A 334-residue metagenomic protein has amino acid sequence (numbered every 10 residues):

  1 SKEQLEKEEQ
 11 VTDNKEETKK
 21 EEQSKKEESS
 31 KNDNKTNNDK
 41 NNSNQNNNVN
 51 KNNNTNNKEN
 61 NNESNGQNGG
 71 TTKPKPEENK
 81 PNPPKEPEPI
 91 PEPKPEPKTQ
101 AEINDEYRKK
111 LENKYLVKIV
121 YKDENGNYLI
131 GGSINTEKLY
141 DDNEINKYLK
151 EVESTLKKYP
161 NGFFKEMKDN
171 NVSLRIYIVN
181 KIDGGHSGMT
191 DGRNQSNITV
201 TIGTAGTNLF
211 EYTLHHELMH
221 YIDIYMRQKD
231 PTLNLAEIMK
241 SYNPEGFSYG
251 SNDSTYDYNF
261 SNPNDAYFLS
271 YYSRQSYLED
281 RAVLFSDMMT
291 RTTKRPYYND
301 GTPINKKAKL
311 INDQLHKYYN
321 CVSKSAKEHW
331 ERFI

Functional and structural regions predicted by a protein language model:
S1-Q4, V117: Low-complexity/repetitive intrinsically disordered segments
E3-E96: Ser/Thr/Gly/Pro-rich low-complexity, disordered linker/stalk segments of secreted and cell-surface proteins
N37, S64-N68, E124, L129-I130 (+3 more regions): Intrinsically disordered, low-complexity segments enriched in small/polar residues
K58, Q67-P74, E78-K147, S251-N262 (+2 more regions): Non-catalytic architectural context of zinc metalloproteases
K110, T155, Q314: Residues that form generic nucleotide/phosphate-binding pockets
L129-R193: Auxiliary, metal-adjacent structural segments of Zn-dependent hydrolase domains
K168, V172-I334: Active-site-flanking segments in enzyme catalytic domains
